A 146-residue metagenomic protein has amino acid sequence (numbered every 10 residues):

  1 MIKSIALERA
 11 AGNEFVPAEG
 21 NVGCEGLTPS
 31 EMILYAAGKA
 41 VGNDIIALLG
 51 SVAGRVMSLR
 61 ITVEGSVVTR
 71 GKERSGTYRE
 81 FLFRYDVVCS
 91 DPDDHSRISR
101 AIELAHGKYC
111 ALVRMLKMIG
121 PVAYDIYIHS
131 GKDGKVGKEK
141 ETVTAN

Functional and structural regions predicted by a protein language model:
M1-A36, N43-N146: Extended beta-strand/beta-hairpin segments
